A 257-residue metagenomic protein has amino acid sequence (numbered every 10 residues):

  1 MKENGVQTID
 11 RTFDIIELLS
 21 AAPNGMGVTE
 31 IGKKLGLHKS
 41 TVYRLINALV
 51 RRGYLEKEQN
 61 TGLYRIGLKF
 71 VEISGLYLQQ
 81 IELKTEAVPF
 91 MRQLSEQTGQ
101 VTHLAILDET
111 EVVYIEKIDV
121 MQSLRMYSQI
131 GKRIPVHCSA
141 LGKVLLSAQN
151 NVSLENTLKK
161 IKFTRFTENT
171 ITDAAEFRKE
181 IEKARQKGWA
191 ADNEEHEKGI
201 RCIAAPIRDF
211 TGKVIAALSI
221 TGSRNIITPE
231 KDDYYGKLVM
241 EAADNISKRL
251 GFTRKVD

Functional and structural regions predicted by a protein language model:
M1-T85, K248-R249: N-terminal helix-turn-helix
G5-I9, V28, L63, G67 (+9 more regions): Short, structured helix-loop boundary elements
S20, G142, L146, N150 (+2 more regions): Short amphipathic alpha-helical signal-transduction/dimerization elements
K34, E86-Q97, K187, N245 (+1 more regions): Amphipathic alpha-helical regulatory segments at dimerization interfaces that relay allosteric signals between sensory
G75-S123, A148-N151, F177: All-alpha effector-binding/dimerization core of bacterial HTH-type transcriptional repressors
L124-H196: Short, solvent-exposed recognition segments
S153-N156, K162-R165, A243-D257: Cysteine/selenocysteine-centered motifs that mediate thiol-based redox chemistry or coordinate metal-sulfur cofactors
T172-A242: Extended hydrophobic
